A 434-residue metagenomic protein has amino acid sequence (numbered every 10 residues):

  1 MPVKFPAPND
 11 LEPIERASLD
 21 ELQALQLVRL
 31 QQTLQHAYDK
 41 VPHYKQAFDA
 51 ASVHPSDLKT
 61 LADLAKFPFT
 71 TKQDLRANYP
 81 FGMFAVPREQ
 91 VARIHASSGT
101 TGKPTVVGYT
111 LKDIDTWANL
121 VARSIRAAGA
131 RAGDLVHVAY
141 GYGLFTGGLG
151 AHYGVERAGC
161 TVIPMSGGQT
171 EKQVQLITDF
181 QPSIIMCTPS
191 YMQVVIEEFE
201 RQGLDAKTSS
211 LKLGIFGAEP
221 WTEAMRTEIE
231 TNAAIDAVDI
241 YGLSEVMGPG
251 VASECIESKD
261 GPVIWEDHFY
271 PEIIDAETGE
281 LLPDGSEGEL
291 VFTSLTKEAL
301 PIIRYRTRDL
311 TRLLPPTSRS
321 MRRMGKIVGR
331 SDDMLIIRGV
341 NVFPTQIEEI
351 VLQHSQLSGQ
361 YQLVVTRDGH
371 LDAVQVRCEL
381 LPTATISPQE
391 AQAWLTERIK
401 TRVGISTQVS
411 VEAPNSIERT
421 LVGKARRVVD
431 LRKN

Functional and structural regions predicted by a protein language model:
M1-A96, T101-N119, R123-A127, E223 (+5 more regions): Nucleotide 5′-phosphate-binding alpha/beta core
A37, S97-T100, V136, I185 (+4 more regions): Conserved S/T- and glycine-rich ATP-binding loop of Class I adenylate-forming
L111-S124, L135-V194: AMP-binding/adenylate-forming
A130-D134: Short helix-loop-beta connector
L135, Q202-W221: Conserved helix-loop-beta element of the AMP-binding
I185, V291, L295-I405, G423: AMP-binding/adenylate-forming catalytic core of the ANL superfamily
M192-S210, T227-T231: Adenylate-forming
W221-T317: Conserved AMP-binding/adenylate-forming
